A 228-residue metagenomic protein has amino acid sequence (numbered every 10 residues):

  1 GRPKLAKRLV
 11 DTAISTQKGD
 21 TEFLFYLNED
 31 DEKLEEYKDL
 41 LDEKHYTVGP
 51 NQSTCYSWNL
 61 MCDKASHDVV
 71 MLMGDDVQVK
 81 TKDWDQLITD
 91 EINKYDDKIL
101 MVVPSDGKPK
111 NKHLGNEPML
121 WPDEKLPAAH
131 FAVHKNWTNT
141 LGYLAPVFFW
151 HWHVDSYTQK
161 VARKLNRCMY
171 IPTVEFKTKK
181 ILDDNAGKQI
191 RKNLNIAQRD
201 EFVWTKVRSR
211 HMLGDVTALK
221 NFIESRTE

Functional and structural regions predicted by a protein language model:
R8-T21: Short, acidic, metal-binding catalytic loop of nucleotide-sugar glycosyltransferases
G19-E32, T47-V48: Short beta-strand/loop segment that forms part of the nucleotide-sugar
N59-V69: Active-site nucleotide-sugar/metal-binding loop of Leloir-type enzymes
H67, A129-G142: Conserved nucleotide-sugar donor-binding and metal-coordinating catalytic region shared by glycosyltransferases
H67-Q78: Short beta-strand-to-loop acidic/aromatic patch adjacent to the donor-nucleotide binding site
K82-M101: Conserved donor-nucleotide/metal-binding helix-loop-beta segment in metal-dependent transferases, i.e., the alpha-helix
L100-E124: Short beta-strand-to-loop element that shapes/binds the nucleotide-sugar donor at the catalytic cleft/hinge
W150-W152, S156-E228: C-terminal catalytic/acceptor-binding lobe
